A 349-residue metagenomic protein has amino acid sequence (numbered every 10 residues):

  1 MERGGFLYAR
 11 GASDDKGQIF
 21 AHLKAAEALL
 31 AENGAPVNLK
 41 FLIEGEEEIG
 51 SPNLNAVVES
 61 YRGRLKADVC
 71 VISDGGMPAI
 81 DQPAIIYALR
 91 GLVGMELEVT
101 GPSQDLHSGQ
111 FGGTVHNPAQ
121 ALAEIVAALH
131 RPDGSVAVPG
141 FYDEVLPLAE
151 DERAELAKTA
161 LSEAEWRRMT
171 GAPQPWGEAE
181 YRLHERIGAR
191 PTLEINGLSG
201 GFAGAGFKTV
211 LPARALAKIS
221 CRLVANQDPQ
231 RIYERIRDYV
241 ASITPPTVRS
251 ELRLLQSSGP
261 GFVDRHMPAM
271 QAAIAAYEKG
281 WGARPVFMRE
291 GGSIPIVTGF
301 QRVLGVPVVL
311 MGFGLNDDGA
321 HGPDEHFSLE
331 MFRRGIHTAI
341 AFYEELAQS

Functional and structural regions predicted by a protein language model:
M1-K40, R334: Active-site metal-coordination/substrate-binding segment of hydrolases, especially metallo-dependent peptidases
Y8, S103-G109, G204-A205, A320-G322: Short small-residue beta-strand/loop micro-motif enriched in glycine and branched aliphatics
S13, S103-D105, C221-P229, S258: A generic structural motif
K24-A31, E124-A128, A341-E344: Short glycine/serine- and small hydrophobic-enriched flexible loop segments
P36-N117: Histidine/acidic-residue-rich, glycine-tolerant segments that coordinate divalent metal ions
A79-I80, A137-R214, A225-R235, I243 (+1 more regions): An extended, acidic, His-containing surface patch that forms the Zn2+-binding/catalytic region of metallohydrolases
G112-D133: A short core secondary-structure module
